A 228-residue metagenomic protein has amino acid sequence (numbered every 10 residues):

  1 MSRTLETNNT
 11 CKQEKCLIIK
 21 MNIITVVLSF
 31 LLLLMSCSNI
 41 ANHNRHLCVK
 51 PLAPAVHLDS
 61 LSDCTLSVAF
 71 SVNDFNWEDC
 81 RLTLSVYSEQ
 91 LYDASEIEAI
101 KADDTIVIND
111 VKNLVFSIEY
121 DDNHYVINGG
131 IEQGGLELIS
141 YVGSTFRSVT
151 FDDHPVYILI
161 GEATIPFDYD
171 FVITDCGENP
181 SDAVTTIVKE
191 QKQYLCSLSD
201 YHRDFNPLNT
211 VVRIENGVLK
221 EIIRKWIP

Functional and structural regions predicted by a protein language model:
M1-I19: N-terminal secretory signal peptides that target proteins for export/translocation
N8-E14, S29, I187, K192: Short intrinsically disordered, low-complexity segments
K20-S29: Sec-dependent signal peptide recognition, specifically the positively charged N-region followed immediately by
M35-S36: C-terminal motif of bacterial Sec signal peptides marking the signal peptidase cleavage site
I40-P228: Solvent-exposed hydroxyl-ligand-binding patches built from regularly spaced Ser/Thr and small hydrophobics
